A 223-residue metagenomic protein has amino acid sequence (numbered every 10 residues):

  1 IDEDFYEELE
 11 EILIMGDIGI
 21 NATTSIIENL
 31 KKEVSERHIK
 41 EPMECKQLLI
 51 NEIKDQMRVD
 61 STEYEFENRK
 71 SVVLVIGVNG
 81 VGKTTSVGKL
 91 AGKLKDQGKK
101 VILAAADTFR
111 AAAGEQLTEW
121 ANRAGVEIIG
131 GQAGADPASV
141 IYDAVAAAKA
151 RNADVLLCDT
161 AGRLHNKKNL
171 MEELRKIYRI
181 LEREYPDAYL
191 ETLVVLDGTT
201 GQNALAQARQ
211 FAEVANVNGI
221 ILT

Functional and structural regions predicted by a protein language model:
I1-A106, A113-K149, A153-C158: Primarily NTPase-proximal linker/entry elements flanking Walker-type ATP/GTP-binding cores
D107-T108, G198: Residue-level signal for short, function-critical loop segments
Q116, D136-R151, H165-L222: Conserved catalytic-core segment of NTP-binding enzymes
D159, T223: Walker B catalytic carboxylates
A161-R163: Short glycine-rich anion-binding loops that position phosphate/pyrophosphate groups of nucleotides and phosphorylated
